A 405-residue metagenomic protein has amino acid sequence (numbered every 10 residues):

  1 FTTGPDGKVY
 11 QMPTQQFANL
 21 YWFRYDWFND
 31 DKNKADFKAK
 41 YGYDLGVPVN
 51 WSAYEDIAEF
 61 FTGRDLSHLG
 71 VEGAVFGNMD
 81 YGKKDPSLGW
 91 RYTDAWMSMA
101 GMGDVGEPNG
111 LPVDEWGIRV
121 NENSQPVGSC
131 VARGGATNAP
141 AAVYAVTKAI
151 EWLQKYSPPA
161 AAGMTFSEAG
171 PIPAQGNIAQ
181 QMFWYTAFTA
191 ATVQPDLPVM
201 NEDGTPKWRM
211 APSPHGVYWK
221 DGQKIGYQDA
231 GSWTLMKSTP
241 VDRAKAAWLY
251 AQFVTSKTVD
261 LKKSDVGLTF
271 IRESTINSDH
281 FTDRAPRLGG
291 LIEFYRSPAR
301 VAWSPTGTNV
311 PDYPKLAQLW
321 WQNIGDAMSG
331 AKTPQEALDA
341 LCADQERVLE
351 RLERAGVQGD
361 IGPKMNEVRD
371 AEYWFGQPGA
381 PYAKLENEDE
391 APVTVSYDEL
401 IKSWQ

Functional and structural regions predicted by a protein language model:
F1-L20, K207-S213, L385-W404: Hinge/lid segment of periplasmic solute-binding proteins
F1-Q11, Y21, S52-E72, G170 (+1 more regions): Pocket-flanking alpha-helical
F1-Y43, E55, D80-G128, G222-M236 (+1 more regions): Periplasmic solute-binding protein
V49-A53, A160-Q175: Short helix-initiation/N-cap motifs at beta->coil->alpha
E55-A58, M99-G163, R209-G216: Glycine-centered hinge/linker elements that transmit conformational signals in sensory and ligand-binding systems
E72-A74, A174-W184: Alpha-to-beta junction loops
Q154-Y156, I178, P195-T275, A299-N309 (+2 more regions): Extracytoplasmic/periplasmic substrate-recognition and gating elements
P206-H215, D265-M328, R354, Q358-E386 (+1 more regions): Long, aromatic- and glycine/proline-rich binding clefts that accommodate carbohydrate-like moieties
